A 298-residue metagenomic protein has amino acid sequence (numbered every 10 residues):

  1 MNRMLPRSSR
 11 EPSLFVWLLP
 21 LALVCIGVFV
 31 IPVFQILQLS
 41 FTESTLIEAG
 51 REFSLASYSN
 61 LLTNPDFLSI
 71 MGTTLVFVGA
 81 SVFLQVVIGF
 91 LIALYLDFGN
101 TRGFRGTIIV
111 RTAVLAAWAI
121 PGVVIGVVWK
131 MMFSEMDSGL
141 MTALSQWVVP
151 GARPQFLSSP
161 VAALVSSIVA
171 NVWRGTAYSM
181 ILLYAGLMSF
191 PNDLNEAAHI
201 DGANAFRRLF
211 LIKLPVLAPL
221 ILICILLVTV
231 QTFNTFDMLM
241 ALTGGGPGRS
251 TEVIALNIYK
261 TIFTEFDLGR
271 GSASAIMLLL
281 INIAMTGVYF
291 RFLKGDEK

Functional and structural regions predicted by a protein language model:
M1-S9: Short, Lys/Arg-rich, polar N-terminal cytosolic tail immediately upstream of the first transmembrane signal-anchor
S13-K298: A structural signal for multi-pass alpha-helical bundles of membrane permease subunits that mediate small-molecule
